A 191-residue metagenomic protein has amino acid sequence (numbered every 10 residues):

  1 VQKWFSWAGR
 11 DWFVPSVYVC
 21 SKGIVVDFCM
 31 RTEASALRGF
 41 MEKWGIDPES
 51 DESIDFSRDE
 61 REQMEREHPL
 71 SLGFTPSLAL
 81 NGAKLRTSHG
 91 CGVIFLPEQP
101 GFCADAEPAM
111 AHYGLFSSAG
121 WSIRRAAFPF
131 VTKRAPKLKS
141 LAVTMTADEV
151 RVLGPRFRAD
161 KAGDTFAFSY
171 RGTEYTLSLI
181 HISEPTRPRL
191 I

Functional and structural regions predicted by a protein language model:
V1-S183, R187, I191: Alpha-helical, hydrophobic structural elements that either
